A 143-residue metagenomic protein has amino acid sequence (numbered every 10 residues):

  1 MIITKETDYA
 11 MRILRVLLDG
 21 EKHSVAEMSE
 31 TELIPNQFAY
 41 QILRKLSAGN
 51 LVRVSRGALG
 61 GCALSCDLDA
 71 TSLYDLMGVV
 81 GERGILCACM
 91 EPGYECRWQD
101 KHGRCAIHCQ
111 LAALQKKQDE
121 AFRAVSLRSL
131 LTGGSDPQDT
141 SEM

Functional and structural regions predicted by a protein language model:
I3-I34: N-terminal helix-turn-helix DNA-binding core of bacterial DNA-binding proteins
L14, L43-R44: Short, hydrophobic-biased segments on the C-terminal half of alpha helices that form "recognition helices"
E21, N50, G81-G84: Structural motif
E30-I34, Y40, A70: Compact, glycine-rich, soluble single-domain proteins
G49-S65: Beta-hairpin "wing" of winged helix-turn-helix
S65-M143: Non-DNA-binding regulatory cores of transcription-related proteins, predominantly C-terminal effector-binding
